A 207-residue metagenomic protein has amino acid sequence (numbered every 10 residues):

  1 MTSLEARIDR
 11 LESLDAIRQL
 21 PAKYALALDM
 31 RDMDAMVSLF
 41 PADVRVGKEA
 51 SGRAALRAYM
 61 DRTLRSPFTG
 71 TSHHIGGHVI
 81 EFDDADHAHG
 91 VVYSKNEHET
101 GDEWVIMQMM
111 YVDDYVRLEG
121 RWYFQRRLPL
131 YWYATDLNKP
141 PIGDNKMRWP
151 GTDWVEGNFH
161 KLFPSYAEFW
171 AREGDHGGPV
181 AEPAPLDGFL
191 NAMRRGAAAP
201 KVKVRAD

Functional and structural regions predicted by a protein language model:
M1-L14, R121-D207: Terminal "cap-and-tail" regions of soluble proteins that handle hydrophobic small molecules
M1-L26, M30, S38-L39: Short, low-complexity N-terminal intrinsically disordered segments enriched in polar/charged residues
D15, G70-T71, W104-I106: Transmembrane beta-barrel outer-membrane domains
A25-D34, M107-F124: Extended hydrophobic secondary-structure segments
L28, F40, S94-N96, L128-Y131: Short beta-strand segments enriched in hydrophobic/aromatic residues within well-folded beta-rich domains
M33-T100: A solvent-exposed, acidic/Ser-Thr-rich amphipathic alpha-helical stretch
G76-I80, M110-Y115, P129-L130: Hydrophobic/aromatic beta-strand elements that line small-molecule binding cavities or substrate pockets in beta-rich
H87-E119, Y133-V155: Exposed beta-sheet edge and beta->alpha loop/turn motif
